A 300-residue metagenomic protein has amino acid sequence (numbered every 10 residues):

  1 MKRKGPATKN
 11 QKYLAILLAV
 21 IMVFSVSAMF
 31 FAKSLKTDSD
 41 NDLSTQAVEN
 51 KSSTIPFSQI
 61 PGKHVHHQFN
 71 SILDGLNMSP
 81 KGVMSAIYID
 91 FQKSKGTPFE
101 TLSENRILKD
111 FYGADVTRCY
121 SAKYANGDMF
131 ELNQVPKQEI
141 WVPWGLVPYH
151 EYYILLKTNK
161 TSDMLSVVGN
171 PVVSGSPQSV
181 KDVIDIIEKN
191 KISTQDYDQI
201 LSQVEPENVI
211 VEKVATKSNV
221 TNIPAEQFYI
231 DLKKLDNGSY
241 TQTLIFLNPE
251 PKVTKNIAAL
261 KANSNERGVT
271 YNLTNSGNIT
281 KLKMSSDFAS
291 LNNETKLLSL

Functional and structural regions predicted by a protein language model:
K2-V20, M29-F30: N-terminal Sec-pathway targeting helices
V26: Feature 14080 marks short, conserved micro-sites in well-ordered regions that are central to protein function
F31-Y152, D196, S202-E205, I210 (+2 more regions): Structural boundary/hinge residues at secondary-structure and domain interfaces
S39-A47, V211-L300: Leucine-rich, highly hydrophobic segment in Treponema pallidum outer-membrane-associated proteins
V65-F69, Y88, F99, I107-Y112 (+2 more regions): An internal, short helix-loop-strand segment that often contains or flanks glycine-aspartate motifs
G75-M78, T117-A125, K160-S166, Q227-G238 (+1 more regions): Short, flexible, solvent-exposed loop/turn segments with mixed acidic/basic and small polar residues
W141-S162, A259-N275: A cross-kingdom feature marking solvent-exposed beta-strand/loop segments within repeated, beta-rich binding/scaffold
